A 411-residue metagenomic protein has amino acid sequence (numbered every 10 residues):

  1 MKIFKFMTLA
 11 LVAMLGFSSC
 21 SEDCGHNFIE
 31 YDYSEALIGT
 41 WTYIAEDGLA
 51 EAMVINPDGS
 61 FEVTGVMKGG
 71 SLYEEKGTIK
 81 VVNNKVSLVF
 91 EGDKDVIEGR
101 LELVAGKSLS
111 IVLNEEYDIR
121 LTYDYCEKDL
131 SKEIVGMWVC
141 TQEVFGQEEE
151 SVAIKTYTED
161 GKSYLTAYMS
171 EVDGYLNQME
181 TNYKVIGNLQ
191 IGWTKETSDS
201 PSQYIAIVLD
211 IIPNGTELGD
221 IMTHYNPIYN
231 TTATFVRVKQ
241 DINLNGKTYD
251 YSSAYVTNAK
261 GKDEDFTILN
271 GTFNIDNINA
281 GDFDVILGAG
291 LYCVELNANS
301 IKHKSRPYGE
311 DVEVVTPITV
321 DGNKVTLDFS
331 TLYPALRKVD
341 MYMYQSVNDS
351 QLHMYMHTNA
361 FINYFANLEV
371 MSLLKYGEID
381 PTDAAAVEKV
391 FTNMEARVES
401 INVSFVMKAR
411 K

Functional and structural regions predicted by a protein language model:
M1-S19: Sec-dependent bacterial lipoprotein signal peptides
M14-I38, R120-S131, F235-K239, S404-K411: Bacterial Sec-dependent N-terminal signal peptides
E30-A50, Y123-E150, Q240-F283: Tryptophan-anchored aromatic micro-motifs
D47-S87, E91-V96, Q147-Q190, T194 (+1 more regions): N-terminal glycine/threonine-rich, aromatic-flanked beta-hairpin/loop signature
V82-N84, L103-L109, I186-L189, T216-M222 (+3 more regions): Ser/Thr- and Asn-enriched, surface-exposed coil loops between beta-strands
L109-E116, M222-I228, T392-R397: Short, exposed beta-strand-loop hairpins at the edges of beta-sheets in extracellular/periplasmic proteins
T197, S202-D210, G322-L368: Acidic, glycine-rich flexible loop segments
N258-I286, N348-E399: Mixed-charge, low-complexity intrinsically disordered segments
